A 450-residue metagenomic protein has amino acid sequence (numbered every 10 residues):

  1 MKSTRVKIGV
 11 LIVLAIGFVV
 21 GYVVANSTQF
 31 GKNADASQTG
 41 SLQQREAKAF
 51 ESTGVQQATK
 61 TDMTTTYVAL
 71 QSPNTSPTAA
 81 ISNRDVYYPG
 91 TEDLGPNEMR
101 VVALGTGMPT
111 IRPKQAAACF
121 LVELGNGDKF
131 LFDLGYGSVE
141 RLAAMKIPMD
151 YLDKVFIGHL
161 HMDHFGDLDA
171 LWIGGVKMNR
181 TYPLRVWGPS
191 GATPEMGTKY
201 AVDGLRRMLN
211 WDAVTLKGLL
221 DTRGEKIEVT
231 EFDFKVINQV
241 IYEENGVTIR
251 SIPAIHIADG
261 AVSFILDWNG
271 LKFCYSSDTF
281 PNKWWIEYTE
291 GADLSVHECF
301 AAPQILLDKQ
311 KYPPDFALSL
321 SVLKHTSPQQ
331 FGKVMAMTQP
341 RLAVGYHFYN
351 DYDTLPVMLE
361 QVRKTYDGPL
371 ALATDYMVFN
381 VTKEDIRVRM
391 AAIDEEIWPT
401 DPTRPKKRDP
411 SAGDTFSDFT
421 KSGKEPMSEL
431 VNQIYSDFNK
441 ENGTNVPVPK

Functional and structural regions predicted by a protein language model:
M1-L14: N-terminal Sec-pathway targeting helices
I16-F18: Acidic, proline/glycine-enriched N-terminal capping motif
G21-C274, P356-I386, T403-K406, K421-K450: Binuclear metal-dependent hydrolase catalytic cores
Q38, S263, N269-K272, F280-M377: Cap/insert and terminal regions of metallo-dependent hydrolase folds
S138-R141, A258-G260, P281-W284, I305 (+1 more regions): A short local loop/turn or secondary-structure capping micro-motif enriched for an aromatic residue
V388-P402: A polyampholytic, Gly/Pro-enriched intrinsically disordered region
K407-G413: Protein-protein interaction and targeting regions used for scaffolding, dimerization, and localization
